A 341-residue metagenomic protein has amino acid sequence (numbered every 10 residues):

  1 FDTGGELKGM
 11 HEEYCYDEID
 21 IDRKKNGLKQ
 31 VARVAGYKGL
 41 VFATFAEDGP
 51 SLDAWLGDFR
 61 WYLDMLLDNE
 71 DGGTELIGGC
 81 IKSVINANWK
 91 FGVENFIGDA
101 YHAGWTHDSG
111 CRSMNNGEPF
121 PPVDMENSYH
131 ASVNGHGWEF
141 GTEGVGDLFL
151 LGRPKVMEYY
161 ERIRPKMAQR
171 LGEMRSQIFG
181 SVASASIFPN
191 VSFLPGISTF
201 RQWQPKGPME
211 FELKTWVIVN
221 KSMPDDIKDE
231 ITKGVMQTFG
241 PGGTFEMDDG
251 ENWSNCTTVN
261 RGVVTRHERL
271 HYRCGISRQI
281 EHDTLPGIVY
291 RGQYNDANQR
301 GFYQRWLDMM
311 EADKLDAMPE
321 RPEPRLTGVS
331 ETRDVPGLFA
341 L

Functional and structural regions predicted by a protein language model:
F1-L56: Internal, well-ordered domain-core segments that constitute the primary functional module of diverse proteins
A32-L341: C-terminal catalytic domain of Rieske-type non-heme iron oxygenases
